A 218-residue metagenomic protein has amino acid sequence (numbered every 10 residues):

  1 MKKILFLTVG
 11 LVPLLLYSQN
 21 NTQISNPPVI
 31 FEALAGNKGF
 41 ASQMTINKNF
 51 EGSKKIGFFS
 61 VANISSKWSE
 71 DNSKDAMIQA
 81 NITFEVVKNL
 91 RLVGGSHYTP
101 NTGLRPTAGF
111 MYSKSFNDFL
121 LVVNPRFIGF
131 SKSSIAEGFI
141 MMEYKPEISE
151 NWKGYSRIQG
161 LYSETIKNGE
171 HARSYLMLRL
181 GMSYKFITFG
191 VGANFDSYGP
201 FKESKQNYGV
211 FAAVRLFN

Functional and structural regions predicted by a protein language model:
M1-S25, N218: Bacterial Sec-dependent N-terminal signal peptides
I24-G36, K54-W68, K88-P100, D118-F130 (+2 more regions): Transmembrane beta-strand segments that form the barrel wall of outer-membrane beta-barrel proteins
K38-S42, K74-I78, T102-P106, K132-G138 (+3 more regions): Residues that define the transmembrane beta-barrel architecture of outer-membrane proteins
M44-Q79: N-terminal, post-signal-peptide region of Sec/Tat-exported proteins
T45-N47, N81-T83, G109-M111, M141-E143 (+2 more regions): Outer-membrane beta-barrel architecture
E51-K55, T83-R91, S115-F119, E147-N151 (+2 more regions): Outer-membrane beta-barrel channels and translocator barrels
Y112-N151, I158: Membrane-proximal helix-loop-helix units in multi-pass membrane proteins
K205-N218: Outer-membrane beta-barrel "beta-signal"
